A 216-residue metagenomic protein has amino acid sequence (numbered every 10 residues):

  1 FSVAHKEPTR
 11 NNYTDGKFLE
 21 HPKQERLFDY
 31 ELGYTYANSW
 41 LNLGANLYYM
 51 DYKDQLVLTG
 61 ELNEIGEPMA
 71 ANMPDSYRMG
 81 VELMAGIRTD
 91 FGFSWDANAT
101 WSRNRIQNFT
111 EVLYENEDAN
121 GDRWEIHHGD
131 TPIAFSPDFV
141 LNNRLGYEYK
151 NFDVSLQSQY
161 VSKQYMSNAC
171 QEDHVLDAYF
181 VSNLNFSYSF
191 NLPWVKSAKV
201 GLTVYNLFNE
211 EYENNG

Functional and structural regions predicted by a protein language model:
F1, N98-A99, L184: Transmembrane beta-barrel strand/turn architecture of Gram-negative outer membrane proteins
V3-Y52, E61-R88, I133-F139: Outer-membrane beta-barrel signature, preferentially recognizing the C-terminal barrel domain of Gram-negative
T9-K17, Q55-E64, S102, Q107-Y114 (+3 more regions): Outer-membrane beta-barrel translocator domains and adjoining extracellular loop/strand segments of Gram-negative
F28-L32, M79-L83, F139-N143, F152 (+2 more regions): Hydrophobic, lipid-facing positions within transmembrane beta-strands of outer-membrane proteins
N38, N46, A169-L176, N183 (+1 more regions): Short, glycine/charged-rich beta-strand-loop motifs at protein surfaces that mediate ligand recognition and catalysis
W40-L43, F91-W95, N151-S155, L192-A198: Repeated loop/turn-to-beta-strand initiation elements of outer-membrane beta-barrel proteins
Y49-D51, A71-N168: Gram-negative outer-membrane beta-barrel transporters
D51-K53, R103-R105, Q159-S167, Y188-G216: C-terminal beta-signal and adjacent terminal beta-strands/loops of Gram-negative outer-membrane beta-barrel proteins
